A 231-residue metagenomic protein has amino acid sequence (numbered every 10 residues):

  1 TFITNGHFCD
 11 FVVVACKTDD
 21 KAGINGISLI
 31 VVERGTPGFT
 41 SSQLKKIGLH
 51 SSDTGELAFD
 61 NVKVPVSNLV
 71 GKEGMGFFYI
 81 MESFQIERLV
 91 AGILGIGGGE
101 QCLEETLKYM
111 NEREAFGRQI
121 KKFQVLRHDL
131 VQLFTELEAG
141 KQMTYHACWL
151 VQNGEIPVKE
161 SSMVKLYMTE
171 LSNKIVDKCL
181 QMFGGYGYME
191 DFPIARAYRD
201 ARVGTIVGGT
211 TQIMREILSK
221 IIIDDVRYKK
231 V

Functional and structural regions predicted by a protein language model:
T1-S42: A short core secondary-structure module
T4-F8, D20-I24, G48-S52, E73 (+1 more regions): Solvent-exposed alpha-helices and their adjacent loops that cap or buttress functional pockets in soluble metabolic
V14-K17, V31-E33, A58-D60, G71 (+1 more regions): Short beta-strand-to-turn element immediately C-terminal to the catalytic PLP-Schiff-base lysine in fold type I
R34-P65: Flexible, small-/acidic-enriched active-site or ligand-binding loops
G38, G48-H50, E73-M75, I194-A197: Short, surface-exposed loop/turn microsegments at beta-strand edges and helix-strand junctions
E56-A58, M75, E82-V231: Alpha-helical interface subdomain recognition
N61-Y79: Long, acidic (Asp/Glu-rich), low-complexity accessory segments flanking structured domains
